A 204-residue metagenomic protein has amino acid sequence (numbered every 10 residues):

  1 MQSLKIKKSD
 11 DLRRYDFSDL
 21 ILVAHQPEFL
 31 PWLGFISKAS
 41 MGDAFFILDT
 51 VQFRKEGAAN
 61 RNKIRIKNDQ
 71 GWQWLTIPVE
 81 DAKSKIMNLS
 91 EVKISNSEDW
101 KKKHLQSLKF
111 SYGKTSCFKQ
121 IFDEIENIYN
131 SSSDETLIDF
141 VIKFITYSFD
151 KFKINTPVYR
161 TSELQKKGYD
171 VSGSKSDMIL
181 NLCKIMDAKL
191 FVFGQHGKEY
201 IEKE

Functional and structural regions predicted by a protein language model:
S3-K8, L12-E204: Residues lining hydrophobic/aromatic ligand-binding pockets adjacent to catalytic sites
